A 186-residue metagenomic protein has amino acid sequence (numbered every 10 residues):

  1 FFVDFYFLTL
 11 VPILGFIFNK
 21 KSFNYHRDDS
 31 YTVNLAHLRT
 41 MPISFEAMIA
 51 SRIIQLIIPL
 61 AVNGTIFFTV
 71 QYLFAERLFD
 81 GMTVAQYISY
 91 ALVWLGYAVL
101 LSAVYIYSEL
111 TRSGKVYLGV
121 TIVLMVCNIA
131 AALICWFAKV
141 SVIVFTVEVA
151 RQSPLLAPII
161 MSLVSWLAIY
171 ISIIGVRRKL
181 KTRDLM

Functional and structural regions predicted by a protein language model:
F1-V33, S51-M186: Hydrophobic alpha-helical transmembrane segments of membrane proteins
R39-F45: Short helix-to-coil transition segments within interhelical loops that connect adjacent transmembrane helices
A47-I49: Alpha-helix N-cap/helix-start motif at helix boundaries, enriched for small hydrophobics
